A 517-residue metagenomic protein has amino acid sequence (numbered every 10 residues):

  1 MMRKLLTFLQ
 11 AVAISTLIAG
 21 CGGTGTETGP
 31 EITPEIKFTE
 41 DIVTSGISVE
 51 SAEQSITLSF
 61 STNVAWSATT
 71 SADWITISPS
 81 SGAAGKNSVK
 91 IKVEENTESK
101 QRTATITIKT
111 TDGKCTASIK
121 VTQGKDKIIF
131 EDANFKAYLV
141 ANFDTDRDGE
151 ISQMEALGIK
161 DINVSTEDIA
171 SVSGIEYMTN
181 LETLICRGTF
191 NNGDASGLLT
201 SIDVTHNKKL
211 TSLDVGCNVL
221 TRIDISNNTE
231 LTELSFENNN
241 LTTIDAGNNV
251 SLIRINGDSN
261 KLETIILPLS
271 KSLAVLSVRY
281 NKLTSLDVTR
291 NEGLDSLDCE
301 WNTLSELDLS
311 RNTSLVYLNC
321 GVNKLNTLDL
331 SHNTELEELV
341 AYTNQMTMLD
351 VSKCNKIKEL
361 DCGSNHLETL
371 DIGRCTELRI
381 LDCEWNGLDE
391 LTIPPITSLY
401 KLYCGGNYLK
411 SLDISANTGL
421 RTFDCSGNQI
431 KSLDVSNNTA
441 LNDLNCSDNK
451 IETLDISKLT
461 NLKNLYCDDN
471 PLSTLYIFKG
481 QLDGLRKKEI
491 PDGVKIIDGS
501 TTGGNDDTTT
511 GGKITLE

Functional and structural regions predicted by a protein language model:
M2-V43, G113-F130, T508: Bacterial Sec-dependent N-terminal signal peptides
G22-E31, S55, S81, I91 (+11 more regions): N-terminal capping/linker segments that flank leucine-rich repeat
S61-K90: Surface-exposed binding patches on compact interaction domains or structured appendages
K100-D112: A short beta-strand micro-motif common to beta-rich folds, especially ectodomain repeats
K160-I162, L184-R187, L213-V215, L234-F236 (+13 more regions): Conserved hydrophobic beta-strand positions in leucine-rich repeat
V172-I175, I202, L213, I223 (+12 more regions): Canonical leucine-rich repeat
M178-L181, N207-L210, N228-L231, N249-L252 (+11 more regions): Leucine-rich repeat
